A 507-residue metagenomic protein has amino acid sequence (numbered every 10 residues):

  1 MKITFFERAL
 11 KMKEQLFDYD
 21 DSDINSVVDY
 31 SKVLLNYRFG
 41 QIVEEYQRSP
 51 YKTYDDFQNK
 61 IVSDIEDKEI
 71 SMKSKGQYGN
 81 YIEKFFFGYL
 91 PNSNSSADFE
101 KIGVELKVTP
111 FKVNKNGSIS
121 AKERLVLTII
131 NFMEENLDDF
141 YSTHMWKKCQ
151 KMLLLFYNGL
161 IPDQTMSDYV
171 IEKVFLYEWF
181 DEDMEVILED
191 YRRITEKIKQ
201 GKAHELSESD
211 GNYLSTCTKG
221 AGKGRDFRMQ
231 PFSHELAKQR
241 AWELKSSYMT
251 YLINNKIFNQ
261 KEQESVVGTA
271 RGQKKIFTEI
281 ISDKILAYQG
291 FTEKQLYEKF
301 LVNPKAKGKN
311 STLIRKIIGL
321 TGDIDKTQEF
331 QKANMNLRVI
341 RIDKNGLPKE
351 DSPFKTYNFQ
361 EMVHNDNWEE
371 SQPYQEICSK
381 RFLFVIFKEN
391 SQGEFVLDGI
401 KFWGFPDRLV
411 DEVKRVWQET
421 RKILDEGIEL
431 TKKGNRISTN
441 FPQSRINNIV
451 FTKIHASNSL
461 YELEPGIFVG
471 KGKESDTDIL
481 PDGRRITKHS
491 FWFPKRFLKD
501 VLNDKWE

Functional and structural regions predicted by a protein language model:
K2-E507: Nucleic-acid endonuclease domains
